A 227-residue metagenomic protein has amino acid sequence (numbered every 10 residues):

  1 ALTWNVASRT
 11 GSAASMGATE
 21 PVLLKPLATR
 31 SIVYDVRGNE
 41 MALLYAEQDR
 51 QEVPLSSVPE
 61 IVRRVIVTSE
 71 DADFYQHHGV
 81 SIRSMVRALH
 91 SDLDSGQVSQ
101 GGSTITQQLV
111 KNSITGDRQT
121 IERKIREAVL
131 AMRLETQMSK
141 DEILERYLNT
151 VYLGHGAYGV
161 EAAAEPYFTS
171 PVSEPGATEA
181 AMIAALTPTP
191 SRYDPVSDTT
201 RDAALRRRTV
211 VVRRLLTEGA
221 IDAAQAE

Functional and structural regions predicted by a protein language model:
A1-V33, D73: N-terminal type II signal-anchor transmembrane helix that functions as the membrane-insertion/stop-transfer segment
A13-E20, A46-L55, S69, A128: N-terminal post-signal-peptidase region of extra-cytosolic proteins
L24-L27, V33-D35, S57-I61, Q137-S139 (+1 more regions): Extracellular/periplasmic catalytic domains that process cell-envelope and extracellular macromolecules
M41-A42, D222: Generic structural signal for well-ordered beta-strand positions
A42-Q51, V67-S69, S91, T189-R192: Acidic/histidine-rich, surface-exposed loop or edge segments in extracytoplasmic proteins
P54-I105, Y158-F168, P175: Flexible, acidic/glycine-enriched loop-and-adjacent beta/alpha segments that face the extracytoplasmic/periplasmic side
Q97-E227: Non-catalytic, structured segments within soluble enzyme domains
